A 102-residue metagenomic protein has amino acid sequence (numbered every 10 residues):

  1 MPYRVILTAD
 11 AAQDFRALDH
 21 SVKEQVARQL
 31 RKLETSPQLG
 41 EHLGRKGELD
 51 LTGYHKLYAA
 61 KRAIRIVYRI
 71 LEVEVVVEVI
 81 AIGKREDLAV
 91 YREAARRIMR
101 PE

Functional and structural regions predicted by a protein language model:
M1-R31: Arg/Lys-rich, positively charged N-terminal/basic patches that mediate binding to nucleic acids
P2-Q13, T35-L43, R100-E102: Charged, low-complexity, helix/coiled-coil-prone segments
P2-R4, A17, Y58-R65, R69-E102: Enriched for short, Lys/Arg-rich terminal
D19-V22, L30, E34-P37, K61 (+1 more regions): Generic secondary-structure microfeatures
R31-A59: A short, surface-exposed loop/turn module that caps and links secondary-structure elements
